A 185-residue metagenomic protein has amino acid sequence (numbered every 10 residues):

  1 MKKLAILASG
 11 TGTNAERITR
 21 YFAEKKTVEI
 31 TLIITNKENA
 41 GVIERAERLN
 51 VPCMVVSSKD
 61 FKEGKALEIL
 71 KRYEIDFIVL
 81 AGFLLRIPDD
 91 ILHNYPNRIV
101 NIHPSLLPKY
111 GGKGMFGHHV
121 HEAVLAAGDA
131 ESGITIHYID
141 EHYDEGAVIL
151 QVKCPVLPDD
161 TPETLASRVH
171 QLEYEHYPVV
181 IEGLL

Functional and structural regions predicted by a protein language model:
M1-L185: One-carbon transfer enzymes
